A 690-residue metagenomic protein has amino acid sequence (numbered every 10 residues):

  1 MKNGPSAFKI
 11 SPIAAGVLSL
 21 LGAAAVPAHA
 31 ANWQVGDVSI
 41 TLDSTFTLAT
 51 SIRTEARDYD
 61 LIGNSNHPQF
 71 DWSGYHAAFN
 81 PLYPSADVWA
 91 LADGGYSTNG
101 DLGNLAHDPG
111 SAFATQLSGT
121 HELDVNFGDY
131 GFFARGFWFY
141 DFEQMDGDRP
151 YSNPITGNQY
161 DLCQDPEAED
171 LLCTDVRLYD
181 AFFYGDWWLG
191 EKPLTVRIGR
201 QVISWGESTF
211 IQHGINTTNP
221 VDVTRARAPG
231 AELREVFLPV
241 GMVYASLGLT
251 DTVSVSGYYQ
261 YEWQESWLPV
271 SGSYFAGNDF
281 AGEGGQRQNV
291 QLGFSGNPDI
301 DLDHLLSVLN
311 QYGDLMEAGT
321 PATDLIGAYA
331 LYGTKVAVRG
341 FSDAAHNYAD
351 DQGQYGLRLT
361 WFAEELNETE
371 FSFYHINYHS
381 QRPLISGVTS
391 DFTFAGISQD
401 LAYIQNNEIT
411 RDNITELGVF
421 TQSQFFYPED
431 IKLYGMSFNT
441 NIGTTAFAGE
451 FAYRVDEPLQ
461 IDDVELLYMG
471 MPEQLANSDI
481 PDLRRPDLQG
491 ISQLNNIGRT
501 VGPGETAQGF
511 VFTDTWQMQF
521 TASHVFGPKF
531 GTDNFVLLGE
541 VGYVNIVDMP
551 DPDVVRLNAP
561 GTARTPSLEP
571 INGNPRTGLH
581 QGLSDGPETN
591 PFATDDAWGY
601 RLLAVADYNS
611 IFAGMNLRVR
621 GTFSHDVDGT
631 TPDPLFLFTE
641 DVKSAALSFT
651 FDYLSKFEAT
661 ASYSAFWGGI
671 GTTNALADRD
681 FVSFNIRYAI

Functional and structural regions predicted by a protein language model:
H29-L42, R53-R57, F113, L123-F132 (+10 more regions): Short loop/turn motifs that connect adjacent beta-strands in outer-membrane beta-barrel proteins
L42-S44, A134, V196-I198, A245 (+9 more regions): Membrane-embedded beta-strand positions of outer-membrane beta-barrel proteins
L48-T54, W138-F142, R200-S204, Y259-E265 (+10 more regions): Transmembrane beta-strands of outer-membrane beta-barrel pores
Y59-N66, R149-G157, Q212-N219, E262-W263 (+6 more regions): Flexible, surface-exposed loop regions and adjacent strand-edge segments of Gram-negative outer-membrane beta-barrel
D60-L105, Y274, G282-Y348, S398-F425 (+3 more regions): Flexible glycine-rich, low-complexity coil/linker segments exposed to the extracellular/periplasmic environment
H121-F127, G185-W187, S246-L249, Y259 (+7 more regions): Residue-level signature of outer-membrane beta-barrel architecture
G128-G285, G599-R601, T622, D628-G629 (+2 more regions): Outer membrane beta-barrel
D678-I690: Outer-membrane beta-barrel "beta-signal"
